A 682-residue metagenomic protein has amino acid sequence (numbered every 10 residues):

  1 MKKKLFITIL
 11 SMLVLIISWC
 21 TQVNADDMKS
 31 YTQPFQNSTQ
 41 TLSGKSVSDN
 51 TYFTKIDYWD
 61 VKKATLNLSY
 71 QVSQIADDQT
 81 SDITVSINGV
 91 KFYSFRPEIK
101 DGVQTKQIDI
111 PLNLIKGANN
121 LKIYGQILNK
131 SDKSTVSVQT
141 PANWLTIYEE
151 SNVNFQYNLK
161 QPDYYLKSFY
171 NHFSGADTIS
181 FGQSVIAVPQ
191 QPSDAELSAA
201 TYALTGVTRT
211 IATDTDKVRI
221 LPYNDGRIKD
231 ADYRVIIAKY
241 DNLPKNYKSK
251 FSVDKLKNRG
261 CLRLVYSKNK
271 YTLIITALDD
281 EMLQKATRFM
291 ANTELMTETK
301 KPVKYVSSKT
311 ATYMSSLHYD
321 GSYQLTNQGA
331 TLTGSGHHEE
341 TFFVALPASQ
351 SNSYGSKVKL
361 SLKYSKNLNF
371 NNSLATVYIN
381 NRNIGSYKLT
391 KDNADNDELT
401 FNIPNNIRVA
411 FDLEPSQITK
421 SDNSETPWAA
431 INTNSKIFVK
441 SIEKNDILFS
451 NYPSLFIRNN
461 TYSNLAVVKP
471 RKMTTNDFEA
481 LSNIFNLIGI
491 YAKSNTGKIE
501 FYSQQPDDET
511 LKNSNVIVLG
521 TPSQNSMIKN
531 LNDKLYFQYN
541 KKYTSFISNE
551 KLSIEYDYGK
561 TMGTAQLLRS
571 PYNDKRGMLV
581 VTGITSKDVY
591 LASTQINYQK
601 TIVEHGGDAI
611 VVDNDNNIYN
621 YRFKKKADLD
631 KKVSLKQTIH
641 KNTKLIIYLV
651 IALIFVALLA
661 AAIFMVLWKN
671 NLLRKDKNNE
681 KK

Functional and structural regions predicted by a protein language model:
M1-L5: Positively charged n-region of N-terminal signal peptides that target proteins for export
I9-S18: Bacterial N-terminal signal peptides
N24-K682: Solvent-exposed alpha-helical segments and adjacent loops that form catalytic or protein-interaction surfaces
